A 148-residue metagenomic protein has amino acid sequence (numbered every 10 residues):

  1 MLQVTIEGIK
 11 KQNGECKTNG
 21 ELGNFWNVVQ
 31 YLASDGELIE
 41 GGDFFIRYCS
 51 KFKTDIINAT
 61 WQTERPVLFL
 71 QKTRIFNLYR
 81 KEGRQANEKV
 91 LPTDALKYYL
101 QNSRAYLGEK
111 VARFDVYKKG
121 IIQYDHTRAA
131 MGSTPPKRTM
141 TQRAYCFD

Functional and structural regions predicted by a protein language model:
M1-D148: DNA transaction DNA-binding modules
